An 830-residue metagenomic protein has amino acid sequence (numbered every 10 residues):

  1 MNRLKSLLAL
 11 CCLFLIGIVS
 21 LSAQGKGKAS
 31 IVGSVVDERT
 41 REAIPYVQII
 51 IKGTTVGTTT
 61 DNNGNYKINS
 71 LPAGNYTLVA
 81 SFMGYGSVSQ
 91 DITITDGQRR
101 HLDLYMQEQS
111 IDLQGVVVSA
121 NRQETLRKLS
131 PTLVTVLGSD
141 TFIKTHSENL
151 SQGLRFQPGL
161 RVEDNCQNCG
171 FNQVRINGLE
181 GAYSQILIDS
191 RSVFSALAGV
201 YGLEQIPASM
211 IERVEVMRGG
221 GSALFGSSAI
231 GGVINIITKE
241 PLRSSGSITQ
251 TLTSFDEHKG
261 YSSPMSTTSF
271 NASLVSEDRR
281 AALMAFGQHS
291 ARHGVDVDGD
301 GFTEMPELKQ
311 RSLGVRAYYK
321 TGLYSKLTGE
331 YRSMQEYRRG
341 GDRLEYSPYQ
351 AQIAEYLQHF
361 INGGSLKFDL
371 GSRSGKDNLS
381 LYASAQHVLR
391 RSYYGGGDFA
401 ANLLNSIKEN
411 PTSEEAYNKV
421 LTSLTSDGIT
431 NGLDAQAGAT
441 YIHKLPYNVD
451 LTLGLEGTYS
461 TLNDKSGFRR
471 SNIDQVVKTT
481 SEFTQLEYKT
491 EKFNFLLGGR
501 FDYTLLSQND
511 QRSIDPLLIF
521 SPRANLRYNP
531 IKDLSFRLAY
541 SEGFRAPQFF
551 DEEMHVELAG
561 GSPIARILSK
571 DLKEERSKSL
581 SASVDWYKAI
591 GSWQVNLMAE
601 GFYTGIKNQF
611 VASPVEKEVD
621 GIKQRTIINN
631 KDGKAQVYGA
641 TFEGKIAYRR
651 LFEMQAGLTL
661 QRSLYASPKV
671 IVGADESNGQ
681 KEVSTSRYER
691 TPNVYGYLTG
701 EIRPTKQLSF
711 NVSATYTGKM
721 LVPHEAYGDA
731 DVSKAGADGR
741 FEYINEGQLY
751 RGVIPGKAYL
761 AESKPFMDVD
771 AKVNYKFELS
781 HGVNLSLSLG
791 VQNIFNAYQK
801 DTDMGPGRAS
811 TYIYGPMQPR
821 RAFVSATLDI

Functional and structural regions predicted by a protein language model:
S34-T40, Q48-K52, S81-Y85, T95 (+2 more regions): Short, acidic, small-residue-rich periplasmic hinge/interaction motif at the N-terminus of Gram-negative outer-membrane
N69-S70, R175, R191-R218, K239 (+1 more regions): Short acidic/polar hinge/loop motifs at secondary-structure boundaries that mediate gating or recognition
R100-L104, L150-G153, N172-R175, Y201-P207 (+3 more regions): N-terminal periplasmic accessory domains that precede and gate Gram-negative outer-membrane beta-barrel machines
S151-S192, E212: Extracytoplasmic beta-strand/coil segments of soluble accessory domains associated with Gram-negative outer-membrane
F270, N378-Y394, R537-A539, K573-N630 (+1 more regions): Membrane-embedded beta-barrel scaffold of Gram-negative outer-membrane proteins
R292-S312, Y318-L379, A385-L404, A416-Y417 (+3 more regions): Flexible loop and strand-edge segments within Gram-negative outer membrane beta-barrel domains
F544-R545, K607-N608, A612, Y716-R740 (+2 more regions): C-terminal beta-signal and adjacent terminal beta-strands/loops of Gram-negative outer-membrane beta-barrel proteins
N596-L597, F602-G605, K623-G728: Gram-negative outer-membrane beta-barrel transporters
